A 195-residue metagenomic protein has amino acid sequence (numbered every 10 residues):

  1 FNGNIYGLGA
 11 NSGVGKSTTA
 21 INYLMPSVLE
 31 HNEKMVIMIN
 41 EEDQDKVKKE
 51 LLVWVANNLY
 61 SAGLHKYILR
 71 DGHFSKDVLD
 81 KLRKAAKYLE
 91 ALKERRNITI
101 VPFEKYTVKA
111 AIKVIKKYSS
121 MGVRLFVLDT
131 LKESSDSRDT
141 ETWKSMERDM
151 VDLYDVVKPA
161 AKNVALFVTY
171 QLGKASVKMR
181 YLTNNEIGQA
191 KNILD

Functional and structural regions predicted by a protein language model:
F1-N32, V36-K46, P102-D195: P-loop NTPase motor core
H31-M121: Cytosolic-facing regulatory segments adjacent to core modules
